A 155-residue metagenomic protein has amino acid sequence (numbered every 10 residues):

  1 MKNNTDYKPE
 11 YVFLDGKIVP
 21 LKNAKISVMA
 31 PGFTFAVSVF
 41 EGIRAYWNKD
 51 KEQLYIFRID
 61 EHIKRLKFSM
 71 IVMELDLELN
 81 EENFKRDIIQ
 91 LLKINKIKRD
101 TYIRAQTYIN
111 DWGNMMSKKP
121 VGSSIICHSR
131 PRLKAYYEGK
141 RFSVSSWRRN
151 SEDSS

Functional and structural regions predicted by a protein language model:
M1-D76, R86-Q90, N114-S155: Helix-start/capping segments and mature chain N-termini
F84-G113: Short, acidic/charged, Gly/Pro-enriched secondary-structure junctions
